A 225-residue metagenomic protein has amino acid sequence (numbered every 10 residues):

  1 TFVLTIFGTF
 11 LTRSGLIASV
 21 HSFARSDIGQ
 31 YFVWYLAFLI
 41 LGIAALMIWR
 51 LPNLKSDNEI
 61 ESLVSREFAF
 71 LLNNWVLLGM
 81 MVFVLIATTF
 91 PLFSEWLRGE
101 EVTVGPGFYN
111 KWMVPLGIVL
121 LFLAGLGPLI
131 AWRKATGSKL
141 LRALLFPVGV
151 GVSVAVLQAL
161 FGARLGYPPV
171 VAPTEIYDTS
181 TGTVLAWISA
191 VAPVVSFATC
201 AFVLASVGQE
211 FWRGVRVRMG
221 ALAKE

Functional and structural regions predicted by a protein language model:
T1, T5, I17-E225: Contiguous transmembrane helix-bundle modules in multi-pass membrane proteins
T12: Long C-terminal interaction/binding lobes of large macromolecular proteins
